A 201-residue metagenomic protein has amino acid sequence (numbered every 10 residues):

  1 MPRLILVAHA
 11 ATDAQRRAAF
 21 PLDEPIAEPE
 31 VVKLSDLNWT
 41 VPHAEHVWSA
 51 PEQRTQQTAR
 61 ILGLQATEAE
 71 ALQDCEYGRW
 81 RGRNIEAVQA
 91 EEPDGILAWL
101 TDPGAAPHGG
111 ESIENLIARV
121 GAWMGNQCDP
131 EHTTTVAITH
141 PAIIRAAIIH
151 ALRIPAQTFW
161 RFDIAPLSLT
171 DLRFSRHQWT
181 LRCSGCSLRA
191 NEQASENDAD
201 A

Functional and structural regions predicted by a protein language model:
M1-R3, C75-A87, I149-A201: Acidic, low-complexity terminal tails and accessory targeting/binding regions of phosphate-metabolizing enzymes
P2-T67: Active-site-proximal alpha-helix that buttresses catalytic centers in soluble enzyme cores
L4, E45, E131-A142: Generic beta-sheet signal
A10, P141, C186: Active-site metal-binding loops of divalent metal-dependent hydrolases
S35-W39, I117, G121-D129, I148: Generic structural signal for well-ordered alpha-helical scaffold segments
V41-A71, L97, R173-A201: Conserved histidine-centered catalytic loops in small-molecule metabolism enzymes
S49-A50, A118, I138-T139: Short beta-strand scaffold positions
L62-G121, R173, C183, A201: Phosphate-handling substructures
